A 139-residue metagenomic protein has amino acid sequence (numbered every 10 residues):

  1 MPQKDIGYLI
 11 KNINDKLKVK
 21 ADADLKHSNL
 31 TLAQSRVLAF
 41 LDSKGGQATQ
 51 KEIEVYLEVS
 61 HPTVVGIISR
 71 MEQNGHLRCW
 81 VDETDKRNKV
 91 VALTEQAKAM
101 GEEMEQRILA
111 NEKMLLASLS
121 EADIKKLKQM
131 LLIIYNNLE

Functional and structural regions predicted by a protein language model:
M1-S28, N74: N-terminal leader segment of winged-helix/HTH proteins
I10, L38-L41, L131: Hydrophobic structural patches
K18, S69-Q129: Charged, amphipathic alpha-helical coiled-coil/dimerization segments
V19-S60: N-terminal helix-turn-helix DNA-binding core of bacterial DNA-binding proteins
A23, R70, I133: Alpha-helical DNA-recognition elements
K125-E139: Exposed, interaction-prone assembly regions rather than primary DNA-binding/catalytic cores
